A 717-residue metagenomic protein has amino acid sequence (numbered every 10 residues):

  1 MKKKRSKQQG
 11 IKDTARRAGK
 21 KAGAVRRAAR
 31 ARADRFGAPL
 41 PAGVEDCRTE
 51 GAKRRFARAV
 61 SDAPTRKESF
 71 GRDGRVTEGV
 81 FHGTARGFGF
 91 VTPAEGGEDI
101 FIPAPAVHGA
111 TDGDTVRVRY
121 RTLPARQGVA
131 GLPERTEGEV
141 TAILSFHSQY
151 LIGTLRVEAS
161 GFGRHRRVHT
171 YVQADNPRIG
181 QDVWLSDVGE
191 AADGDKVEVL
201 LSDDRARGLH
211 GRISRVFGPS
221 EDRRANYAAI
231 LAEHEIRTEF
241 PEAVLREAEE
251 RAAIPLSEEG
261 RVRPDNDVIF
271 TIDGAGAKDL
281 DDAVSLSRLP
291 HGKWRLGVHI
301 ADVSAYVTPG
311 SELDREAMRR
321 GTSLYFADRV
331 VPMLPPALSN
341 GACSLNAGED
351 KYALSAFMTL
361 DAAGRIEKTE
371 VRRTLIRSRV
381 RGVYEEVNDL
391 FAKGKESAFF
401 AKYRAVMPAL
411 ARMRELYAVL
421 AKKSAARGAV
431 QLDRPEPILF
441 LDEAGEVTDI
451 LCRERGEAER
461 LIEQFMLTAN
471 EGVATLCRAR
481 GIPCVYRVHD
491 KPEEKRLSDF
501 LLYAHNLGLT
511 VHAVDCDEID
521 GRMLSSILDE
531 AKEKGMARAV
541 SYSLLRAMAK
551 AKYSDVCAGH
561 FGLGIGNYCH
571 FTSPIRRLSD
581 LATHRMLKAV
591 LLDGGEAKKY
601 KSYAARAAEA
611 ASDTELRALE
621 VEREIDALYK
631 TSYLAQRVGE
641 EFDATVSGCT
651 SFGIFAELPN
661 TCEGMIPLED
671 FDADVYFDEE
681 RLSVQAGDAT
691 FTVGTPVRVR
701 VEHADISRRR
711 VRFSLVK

Functional and structural regions predicted by a protein language model:
K2-G297, S304-D350, R381, N388-F391 (+3 more regions): Charge-lined substrate channels and their catalytic hotspots, especially those that engage the 3′ end of RNA
D73, D204, P219, R223 (+4 more regions): Electropositive polyanion-binding surfaces
